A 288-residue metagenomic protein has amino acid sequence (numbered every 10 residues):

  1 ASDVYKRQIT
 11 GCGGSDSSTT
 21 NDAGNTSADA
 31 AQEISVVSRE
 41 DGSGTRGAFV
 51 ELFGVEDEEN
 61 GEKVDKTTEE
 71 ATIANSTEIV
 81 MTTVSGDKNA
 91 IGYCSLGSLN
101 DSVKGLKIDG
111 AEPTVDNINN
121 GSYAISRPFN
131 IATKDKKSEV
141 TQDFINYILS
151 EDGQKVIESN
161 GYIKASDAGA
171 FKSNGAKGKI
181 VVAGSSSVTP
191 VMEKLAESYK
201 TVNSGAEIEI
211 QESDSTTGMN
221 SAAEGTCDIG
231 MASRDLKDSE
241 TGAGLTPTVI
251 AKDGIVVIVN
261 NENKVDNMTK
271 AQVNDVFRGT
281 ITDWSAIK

Functional and structural regions predicted by a protein language model:
A1-Y5: Short, small-residue-biased leader/transition segments that mark boundaries at the very start of proteins
C12-K288: Exported/periplasmic ABC-transporter solute-binding proteins
